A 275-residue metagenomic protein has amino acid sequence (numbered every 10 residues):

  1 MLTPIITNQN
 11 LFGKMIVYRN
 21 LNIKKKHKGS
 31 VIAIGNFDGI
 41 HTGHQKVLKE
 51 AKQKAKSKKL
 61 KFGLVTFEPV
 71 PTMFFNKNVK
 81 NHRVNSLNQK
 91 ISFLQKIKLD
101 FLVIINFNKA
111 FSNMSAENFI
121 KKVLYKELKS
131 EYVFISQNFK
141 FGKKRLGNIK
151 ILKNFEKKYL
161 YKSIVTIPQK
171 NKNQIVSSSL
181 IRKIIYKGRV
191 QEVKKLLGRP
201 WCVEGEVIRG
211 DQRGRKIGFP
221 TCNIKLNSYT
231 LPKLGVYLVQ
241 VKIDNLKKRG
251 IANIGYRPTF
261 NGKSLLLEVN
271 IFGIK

Functional and structural regions predicted by a protein language model:
L2, N8-S30: Positively charged, low-complexity intrinsically disordered leader regions
N22-H82, S86: N-terminal catalytic cores of NTP/NDP-binding nucleotidyl/phosphoryl-transfer enzymes
H41, L94, V133, V193 (+1 more regions): Residue-level signal for inorganic ion chemistry
L64-N76, N81-E127: Active-site-proximal cofactor/substrate-binding loop regions of enzyme domains
N113-P220: Classical nucleotidyltransferase
I208-K275: Phosphate/ribose-recognition catalytic cores of enzymes acting on nucleotide-derived substrates
